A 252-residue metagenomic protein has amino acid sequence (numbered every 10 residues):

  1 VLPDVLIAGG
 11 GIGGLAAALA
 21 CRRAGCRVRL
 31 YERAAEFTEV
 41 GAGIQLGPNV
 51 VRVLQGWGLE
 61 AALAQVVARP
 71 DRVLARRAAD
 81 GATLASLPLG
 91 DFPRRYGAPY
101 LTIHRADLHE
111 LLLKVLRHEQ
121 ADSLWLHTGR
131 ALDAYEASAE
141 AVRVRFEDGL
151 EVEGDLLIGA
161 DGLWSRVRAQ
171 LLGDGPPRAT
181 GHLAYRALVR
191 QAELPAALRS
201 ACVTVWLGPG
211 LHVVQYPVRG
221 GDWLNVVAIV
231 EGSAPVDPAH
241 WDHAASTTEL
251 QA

Functional and structural regions predicted by a protein language model:
V1-A252: FAD-dependent flavoprotein oxygenase/oxidase catalytic domain
